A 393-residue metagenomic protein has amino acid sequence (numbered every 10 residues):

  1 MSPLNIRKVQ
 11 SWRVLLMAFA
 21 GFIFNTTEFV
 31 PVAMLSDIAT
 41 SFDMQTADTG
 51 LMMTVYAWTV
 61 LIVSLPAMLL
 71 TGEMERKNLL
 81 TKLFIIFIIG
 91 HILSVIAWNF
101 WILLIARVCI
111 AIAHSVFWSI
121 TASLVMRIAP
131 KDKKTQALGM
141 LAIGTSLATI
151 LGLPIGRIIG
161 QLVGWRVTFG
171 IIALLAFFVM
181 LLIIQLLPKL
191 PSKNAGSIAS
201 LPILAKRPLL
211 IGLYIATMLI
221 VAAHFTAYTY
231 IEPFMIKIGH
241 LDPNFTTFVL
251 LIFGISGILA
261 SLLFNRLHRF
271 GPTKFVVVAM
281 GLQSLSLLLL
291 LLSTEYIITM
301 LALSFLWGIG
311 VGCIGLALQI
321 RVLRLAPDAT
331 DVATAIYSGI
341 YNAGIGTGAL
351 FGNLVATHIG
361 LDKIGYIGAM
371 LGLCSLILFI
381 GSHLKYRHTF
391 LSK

Functional and structural regions predicted by a protein language model:
R13-T49, A67, A227-E232: Extracytoplasmic
D43, E75, I96-I102, A113 (+2 more regions): Helix-breaking motifs and short loop linkers at transmembrane-helix boundaries and internal kinks in secondary membrane
I62-W101: Conserved MFS/SLC helix-loop-helix module at the cytosolic interface between two early adjacent transmembrane helices
V63-E75, A260-P272, A356: Helix-to-loop junctions at the C-terminal end of transmembrane segments in multipass secondary transporters
G90, W101-C109, I298-L306: Paired small-residue
I102, K131-K133, M140-L187, Y230 (+1 more regions): Helix-loop-helix hairpin linking two adjacent transmembrane segments in secondary transporters
A106-G144: Cytoplasmic helix-loop-helix junction between adjacent transmembrane helices in 12-TM secondary transporters
K274-L318: C-terminal transmembrane helical hairpin of 12-TM major facilitator-type secondary transporters
